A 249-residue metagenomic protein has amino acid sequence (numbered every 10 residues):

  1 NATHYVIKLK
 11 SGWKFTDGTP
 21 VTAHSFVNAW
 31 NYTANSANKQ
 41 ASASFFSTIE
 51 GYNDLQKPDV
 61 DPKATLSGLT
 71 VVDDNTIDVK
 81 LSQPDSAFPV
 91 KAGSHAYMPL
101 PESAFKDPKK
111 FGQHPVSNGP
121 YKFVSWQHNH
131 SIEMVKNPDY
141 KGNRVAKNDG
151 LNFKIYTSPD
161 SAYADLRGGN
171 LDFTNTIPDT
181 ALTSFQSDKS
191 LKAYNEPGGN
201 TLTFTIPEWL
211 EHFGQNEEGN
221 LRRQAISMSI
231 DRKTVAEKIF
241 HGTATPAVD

Functional and structural regions predicted by a protein language model:
N1, G68-T70, Y121-F123: A structural signal for short hydrophobic beta-strand segments in well-ordered beta-sheet cores
V6, K10-K39, P120-I239: Extracytoplasmic/periplasmic ligand-capture domains
V6-K8, P20-V27, N31-A34, N38-E102: Surface-exposed binding/hinge segments that line and control ligand-binding clefts or catalytic entry sites
S47-K63, K109-G119, T183-Q186: Short, solvent-exposed secondary-structure boundary motifs
K63-A64, K80-A146, G150: Gly/Pro-rich hinge or "lid" segments in bacterial periplasmic/extracellular proteins
Y121, A247-D249: Structural transition elements
H241-T243: Short, glycine-/polar-rich solvent-exposed loops and beta-turns at beta-strand/coil boundaries
